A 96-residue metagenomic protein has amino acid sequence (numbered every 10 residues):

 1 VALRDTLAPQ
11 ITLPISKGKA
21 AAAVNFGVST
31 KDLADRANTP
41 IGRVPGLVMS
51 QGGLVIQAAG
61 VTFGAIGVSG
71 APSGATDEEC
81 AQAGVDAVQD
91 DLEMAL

Functional and structural regions predicted by a protein language model:
V1-L96: Flexible, solvent-exposed loop/hinge segments and secondary-structure transition points
